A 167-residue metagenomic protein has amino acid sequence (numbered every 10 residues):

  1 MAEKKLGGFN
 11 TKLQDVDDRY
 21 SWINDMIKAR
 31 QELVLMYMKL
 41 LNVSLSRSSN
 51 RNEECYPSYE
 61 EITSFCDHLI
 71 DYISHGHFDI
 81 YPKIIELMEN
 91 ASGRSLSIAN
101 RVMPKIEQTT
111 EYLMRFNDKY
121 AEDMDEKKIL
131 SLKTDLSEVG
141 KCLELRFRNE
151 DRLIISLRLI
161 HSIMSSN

Functional and structural regions predicted by a protein language model:
A2-N167: Surface-exposed peri-terminal alpha-helical interaction modules
